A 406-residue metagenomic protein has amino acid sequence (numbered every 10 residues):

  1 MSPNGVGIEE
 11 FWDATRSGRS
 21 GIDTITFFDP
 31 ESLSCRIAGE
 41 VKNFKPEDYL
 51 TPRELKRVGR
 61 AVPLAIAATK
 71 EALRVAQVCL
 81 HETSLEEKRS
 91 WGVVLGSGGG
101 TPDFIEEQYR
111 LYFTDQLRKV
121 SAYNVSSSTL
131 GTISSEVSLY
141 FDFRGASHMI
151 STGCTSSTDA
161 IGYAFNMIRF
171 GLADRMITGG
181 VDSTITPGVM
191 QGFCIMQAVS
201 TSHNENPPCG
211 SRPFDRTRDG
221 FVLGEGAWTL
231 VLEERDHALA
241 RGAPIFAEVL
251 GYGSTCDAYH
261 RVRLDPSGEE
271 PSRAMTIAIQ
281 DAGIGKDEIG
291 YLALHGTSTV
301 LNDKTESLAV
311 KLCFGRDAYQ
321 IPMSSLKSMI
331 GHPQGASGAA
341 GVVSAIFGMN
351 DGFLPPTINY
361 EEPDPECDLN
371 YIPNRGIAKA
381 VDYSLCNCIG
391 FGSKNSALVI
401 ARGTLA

Functional and structural regions predicted by a protein language model:
M1-E54, D236-E248, V343-I358, V399-A406: ACP-dependent fatty acid/polyketide chain-elongation machinery
E9-D13, G100-L117, M167-F170, M190-H203 (+3 more regions): A glycine- and small-aliphatic-rich helix-loop capping segment at beta-alpha/alpha-beta transitions that lines
E10-T152, V181-M190, K286-N302: Conserved beta-ketoacyl condensing-enzyme motif
D13, R19-D23, N204-I284, G290-Y291 (+1 more regions): Condensing-enzyme catalytic core mediating Claisen C-C bond formation in acyl metabolism
A65-V78, L130-I133, S138-F143, S147-D182 (+3 more regions): Active-site-proximal alpha-helical scaffold in enzymes
T114-S121, G162, N166, F170 (+5 more regions): Glycine-/small-residue-rich "gating" segment that lines the acyl/pantetheine channel and substrate pocket
V120-V125, G145-T152, D215-D219, I321-H332 (+1 more regions): Short pre-catalytic strand/loop immediately N-terminal to key active-site residues, enriched for Gly-Thr
L172-D219, Y252-P266, G296-K304, Q320-N370: Acyl-CoA/ACP chain-elongation machinery
